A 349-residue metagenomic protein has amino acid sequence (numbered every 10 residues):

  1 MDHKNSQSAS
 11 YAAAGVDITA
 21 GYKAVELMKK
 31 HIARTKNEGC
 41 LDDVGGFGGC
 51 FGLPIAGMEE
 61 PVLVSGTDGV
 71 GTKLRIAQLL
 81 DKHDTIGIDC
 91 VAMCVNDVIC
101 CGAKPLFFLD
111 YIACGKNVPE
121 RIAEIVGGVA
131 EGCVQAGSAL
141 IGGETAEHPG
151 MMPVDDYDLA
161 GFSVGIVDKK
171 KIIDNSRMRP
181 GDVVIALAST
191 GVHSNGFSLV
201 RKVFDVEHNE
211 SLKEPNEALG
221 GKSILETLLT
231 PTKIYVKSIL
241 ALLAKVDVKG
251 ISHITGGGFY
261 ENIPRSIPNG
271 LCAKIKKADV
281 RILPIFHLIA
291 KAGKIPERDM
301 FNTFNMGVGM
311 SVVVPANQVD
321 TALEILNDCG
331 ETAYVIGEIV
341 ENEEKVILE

Functional and structural regions predicted by a protein language model:
D2-A13, R121-A139, M152-Y157, S211 (+2 more regions): Glycine-/charge-enriched secondary-structure boundary and capping motifs
D2-G39: N-terminal amphipathic/basic leader segments beginning at the initiator methionine
V16, A20, I86, N195 (+2 more regions): A generic structural signal for residues located within well-ordered alpha-helices of large catalytic or ligand-binding
D17, D68, G181, H253 (+1 more regions): Residue-level signature of catalytic and energy-coupling elements of molecular machines, predominantly ATP/GTP-dependent
A24, M28, C50, C94-V95 (+5 more regions): Buried hydrophobic packing segments
L27-T190: Glycine-rich phosphate/pyrophosphate-binding loop regions near the starts of catalytic domains
D158, K171-G220, I224: Short, acidic (Asp/Glu-rich) active-site segment that either coordinates a divalent metal cofactor
